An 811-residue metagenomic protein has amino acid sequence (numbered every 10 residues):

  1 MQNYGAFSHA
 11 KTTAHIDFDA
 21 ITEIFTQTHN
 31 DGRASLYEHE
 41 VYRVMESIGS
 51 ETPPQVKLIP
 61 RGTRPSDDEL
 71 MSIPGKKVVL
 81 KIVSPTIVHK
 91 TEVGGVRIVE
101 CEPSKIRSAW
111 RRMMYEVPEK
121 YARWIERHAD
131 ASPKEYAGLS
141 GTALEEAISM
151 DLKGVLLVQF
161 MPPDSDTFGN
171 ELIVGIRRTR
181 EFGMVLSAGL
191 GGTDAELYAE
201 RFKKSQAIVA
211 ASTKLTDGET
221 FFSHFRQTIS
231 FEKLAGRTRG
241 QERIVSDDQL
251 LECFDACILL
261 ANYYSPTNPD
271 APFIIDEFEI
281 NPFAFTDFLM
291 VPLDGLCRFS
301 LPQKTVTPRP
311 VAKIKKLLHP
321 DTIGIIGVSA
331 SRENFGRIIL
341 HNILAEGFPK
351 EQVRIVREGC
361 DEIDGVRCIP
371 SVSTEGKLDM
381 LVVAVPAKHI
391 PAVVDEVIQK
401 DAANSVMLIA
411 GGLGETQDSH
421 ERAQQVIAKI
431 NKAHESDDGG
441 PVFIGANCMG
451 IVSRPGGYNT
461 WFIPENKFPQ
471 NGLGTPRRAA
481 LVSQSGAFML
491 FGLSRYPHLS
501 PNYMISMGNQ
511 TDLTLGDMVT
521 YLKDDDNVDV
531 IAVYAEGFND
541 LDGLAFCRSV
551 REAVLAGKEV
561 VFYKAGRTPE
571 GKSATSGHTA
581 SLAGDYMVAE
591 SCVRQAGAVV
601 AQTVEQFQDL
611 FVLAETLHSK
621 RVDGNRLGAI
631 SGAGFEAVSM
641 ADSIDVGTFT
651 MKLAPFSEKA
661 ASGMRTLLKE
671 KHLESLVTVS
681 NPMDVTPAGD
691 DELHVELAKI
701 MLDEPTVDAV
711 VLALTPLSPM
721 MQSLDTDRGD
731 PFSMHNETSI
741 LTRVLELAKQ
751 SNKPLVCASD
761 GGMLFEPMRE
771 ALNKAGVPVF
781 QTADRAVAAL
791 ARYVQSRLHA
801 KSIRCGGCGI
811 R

Functional and structural regions predicted by a protein language model:
M1-R811: Catalytic-core regions of core metabolic enzymes, especially those transforming organic acids/acyl-group intermediates
